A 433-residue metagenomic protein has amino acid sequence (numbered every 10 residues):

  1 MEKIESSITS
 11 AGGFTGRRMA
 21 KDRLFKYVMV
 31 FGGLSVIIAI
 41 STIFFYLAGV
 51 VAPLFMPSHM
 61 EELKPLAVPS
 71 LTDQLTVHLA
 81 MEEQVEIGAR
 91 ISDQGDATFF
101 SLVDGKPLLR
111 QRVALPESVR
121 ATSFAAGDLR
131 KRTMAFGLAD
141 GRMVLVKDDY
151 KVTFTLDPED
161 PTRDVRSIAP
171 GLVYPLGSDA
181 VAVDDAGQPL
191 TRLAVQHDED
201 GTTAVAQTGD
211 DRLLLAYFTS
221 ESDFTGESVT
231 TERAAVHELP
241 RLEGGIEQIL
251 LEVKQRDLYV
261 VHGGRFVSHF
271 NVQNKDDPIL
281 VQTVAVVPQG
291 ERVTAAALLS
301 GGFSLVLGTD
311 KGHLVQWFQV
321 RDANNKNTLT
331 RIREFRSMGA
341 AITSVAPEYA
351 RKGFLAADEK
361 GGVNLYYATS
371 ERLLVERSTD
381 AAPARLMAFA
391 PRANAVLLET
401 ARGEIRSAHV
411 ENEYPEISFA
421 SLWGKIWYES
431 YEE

Functional and structural regions predicted by a protein language model:
I4-G32, I37, Y46-E433: WD40-repeat beta-propeller superdomains and closely related acidic/aromatic-rich repeat-like regions
